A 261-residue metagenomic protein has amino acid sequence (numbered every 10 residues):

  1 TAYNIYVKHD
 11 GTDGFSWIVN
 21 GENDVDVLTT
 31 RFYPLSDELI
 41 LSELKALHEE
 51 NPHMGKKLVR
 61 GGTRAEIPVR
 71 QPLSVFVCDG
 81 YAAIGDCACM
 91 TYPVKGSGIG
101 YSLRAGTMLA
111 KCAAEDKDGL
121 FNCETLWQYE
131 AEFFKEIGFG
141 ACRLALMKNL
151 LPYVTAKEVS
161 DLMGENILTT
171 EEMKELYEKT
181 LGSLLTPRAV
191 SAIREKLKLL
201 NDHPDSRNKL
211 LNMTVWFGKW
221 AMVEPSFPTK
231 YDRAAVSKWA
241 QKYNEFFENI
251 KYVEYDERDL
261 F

Functional and structural regions predicted by a protein language model:
T1-K45, G80: Conserved FAD-binding catalytic core of PHBH/FMO-like flavoproteins
T1-N4, G62-P68, A83-D86, N201 (+1 more regions): Short, mixed-charge, low-aromatic patches
I5-V7, V19, V25-V27, I40 (+11 more regions): Extended aliphatic helical segments
D13, P52, H203-P204: Phosphate/pyrophosphate-recognition segments in soluble nucleotide-handling domains
G14, L28-T30, G61-A65, G80 (+2 more regions): Glycine-centered flexibility motif
P34-C112, D116-A131, K135-F139, A145 (+1 more regions): FAD/FMN-dependent oxidoreductases across multiple families
A114-F261: C-terminal helical "tail/cap" subdomain of flavin- and related membrane-associated enzymes
